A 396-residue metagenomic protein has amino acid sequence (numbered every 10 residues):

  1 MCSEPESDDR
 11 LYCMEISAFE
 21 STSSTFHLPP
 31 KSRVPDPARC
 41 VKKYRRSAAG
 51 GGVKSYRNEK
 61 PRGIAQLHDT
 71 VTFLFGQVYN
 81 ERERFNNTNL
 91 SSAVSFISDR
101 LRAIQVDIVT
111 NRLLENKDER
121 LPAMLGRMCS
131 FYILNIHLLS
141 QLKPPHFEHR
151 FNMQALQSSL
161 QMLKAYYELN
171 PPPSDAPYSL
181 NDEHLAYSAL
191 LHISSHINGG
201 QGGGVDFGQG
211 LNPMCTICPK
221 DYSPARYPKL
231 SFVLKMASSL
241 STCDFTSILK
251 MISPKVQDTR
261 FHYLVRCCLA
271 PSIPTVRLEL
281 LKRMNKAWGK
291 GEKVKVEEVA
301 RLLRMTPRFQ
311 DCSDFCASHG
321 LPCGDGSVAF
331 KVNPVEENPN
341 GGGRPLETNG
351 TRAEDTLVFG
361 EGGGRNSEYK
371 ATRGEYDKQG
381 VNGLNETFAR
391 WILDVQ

Functional and structural regions predicted by a protein language model:
M1-N116, R120-L121, K220, P224-S272 (+4 more regions): Eukaryote-biased activation of long, low-complexity terminal tails and linkers
I64-E83, E119-Q141, S179-S194: Amphipathic alpha-helical repeat scaffolds of TPR domains
H68-F75, S91-I108, G126, S130 (+3 more regions): Hydrophobic core segments within long, regular secondary-structure runs in both alpha- and beta-rich folds
F85-A93, H137-A155: Short coil/turn connectors between adjacent alpha-helices in alpha-solenoid helical repeat scaffolds
N111-R120, S140-F147, D175-A176: Short, surface-exposed loop/turn segments at secondary-structure junctions
H149-F315, H319-D325, V332: Alpha-helical scaffold segments of alpha-solenoid architecture
A270-Q396: Eukaryotic, compositionally biased intrinsically disordered regions
